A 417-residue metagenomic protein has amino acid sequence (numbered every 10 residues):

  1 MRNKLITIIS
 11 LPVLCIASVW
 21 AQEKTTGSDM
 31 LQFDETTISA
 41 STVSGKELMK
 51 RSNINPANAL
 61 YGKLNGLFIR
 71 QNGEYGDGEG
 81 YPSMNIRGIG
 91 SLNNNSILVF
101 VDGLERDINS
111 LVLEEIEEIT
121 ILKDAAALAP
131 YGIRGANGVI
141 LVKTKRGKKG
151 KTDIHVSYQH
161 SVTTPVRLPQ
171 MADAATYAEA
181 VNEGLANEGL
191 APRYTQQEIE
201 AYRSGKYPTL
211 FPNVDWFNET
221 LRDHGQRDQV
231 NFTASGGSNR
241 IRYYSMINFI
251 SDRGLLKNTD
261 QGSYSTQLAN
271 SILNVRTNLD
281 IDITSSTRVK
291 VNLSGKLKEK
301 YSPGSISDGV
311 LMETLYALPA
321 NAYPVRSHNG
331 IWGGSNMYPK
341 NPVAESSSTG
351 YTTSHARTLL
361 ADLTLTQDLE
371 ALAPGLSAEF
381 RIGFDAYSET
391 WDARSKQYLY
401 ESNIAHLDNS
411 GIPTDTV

Functional and structural regions predicted by a protein language model:
M1-V275, V289: Short, small/polar-rich motifs associated with maturation and membrane association, primarily at protein termini
L5-T7, L279, Q397: Sequence-pattern detector for short linear motifs and compositional/periodic biases rather than a specific fold
V101, S285, H328: Short, ordered coil/turn segments that flank beta-strands lining enzyme active or ligand-binding pockets
E115-E118, G135-P165, R240-V325, G350-S395: Transmembrane beta-barrel strand/turn architecture of Gram-negative outer membrane proteins
T164-Q197, K296-N336, Y387-T416: A surface-exposed, glycine/aromatic-enriched loop/edge motif typical of exported proteins
R193-Y207, L255-K257, Q267-V275, S327-E370 (+1 more regions): Outer-membrane beta-barrel proteins, especially TonB-dependent receptors
